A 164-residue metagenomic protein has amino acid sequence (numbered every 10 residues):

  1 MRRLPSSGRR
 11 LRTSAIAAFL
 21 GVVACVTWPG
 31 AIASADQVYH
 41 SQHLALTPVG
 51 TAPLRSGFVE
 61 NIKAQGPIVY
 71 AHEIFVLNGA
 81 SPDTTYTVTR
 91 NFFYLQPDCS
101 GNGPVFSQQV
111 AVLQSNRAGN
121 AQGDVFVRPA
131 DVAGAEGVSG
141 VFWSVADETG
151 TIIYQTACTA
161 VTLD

Functional and structural regions predicted by a protein language model:
M1-R10: N-terminal secretory signal peptides that target proteins for export/translocation
R12-S14: Short, hydrophobic alpha-helical membrane anchors of single-pass surface/secreted proteins
I16-T27: Bacterial N-terminal signal peptides
G30: Segments that shape or occlude catalytic/ligand-binding pockets
A33-D164: N-terminal leader/targeting pre-sequences
